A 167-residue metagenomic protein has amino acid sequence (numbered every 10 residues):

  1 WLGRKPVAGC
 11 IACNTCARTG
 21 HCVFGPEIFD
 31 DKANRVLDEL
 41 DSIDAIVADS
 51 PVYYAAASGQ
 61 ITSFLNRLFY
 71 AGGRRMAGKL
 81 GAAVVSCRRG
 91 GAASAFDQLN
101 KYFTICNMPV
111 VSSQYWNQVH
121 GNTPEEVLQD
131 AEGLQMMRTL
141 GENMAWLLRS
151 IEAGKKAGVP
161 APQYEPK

Functional and structural regions predicted by a protein language model:
W1-A71, V127-K167: N-terminal beta1-alpha1-beta2 submodule of the flavodoxin-like/Rossmannoid cofactor-binding fold
K5-G9, G90-A92, T123: A short beta-to-alpha transition loop/helix N-cap that caps and shapes the active-site region
A45, W116-V127: A short small-residue
G59-Q60, Y70-H120, A131-R138: Short, glycine-/small-residue-rich phosphate/pyrophosphate-handling segment
